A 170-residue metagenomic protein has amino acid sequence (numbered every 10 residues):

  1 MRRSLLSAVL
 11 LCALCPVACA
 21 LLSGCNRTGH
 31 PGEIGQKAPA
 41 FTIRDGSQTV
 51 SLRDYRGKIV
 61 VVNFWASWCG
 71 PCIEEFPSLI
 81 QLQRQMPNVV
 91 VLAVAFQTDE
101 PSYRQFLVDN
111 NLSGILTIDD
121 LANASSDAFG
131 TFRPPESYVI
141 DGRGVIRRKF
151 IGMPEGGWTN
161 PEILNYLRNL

Functional and structural regions predicted by a protein language model:
M1-G46, A124, R148-N165, N169-L170: N-terminal targeting signals for export/organelle localization
A40-V60: A short beta-strand-turn-helix
R56-K58, N88, L112-G114, T131: Active-site acidic short loop of glycosyltransferases
K58-V60, W65-W68, R133: Short pre-active-site segment immediately N-terminal to redox-active cysteine/selenocysteine motifs in thiol-based
S67-E74, E136: C-type cytochrome heme c attachment motif
E74-N110, L121-A128: Structural microenvironment flanking redox-active thiols in thiol-disulfide oxidoreductases
V108-S113, D120-R168: Thiol/disulfide oxidoreductase modules built on the thioredoxin-like
